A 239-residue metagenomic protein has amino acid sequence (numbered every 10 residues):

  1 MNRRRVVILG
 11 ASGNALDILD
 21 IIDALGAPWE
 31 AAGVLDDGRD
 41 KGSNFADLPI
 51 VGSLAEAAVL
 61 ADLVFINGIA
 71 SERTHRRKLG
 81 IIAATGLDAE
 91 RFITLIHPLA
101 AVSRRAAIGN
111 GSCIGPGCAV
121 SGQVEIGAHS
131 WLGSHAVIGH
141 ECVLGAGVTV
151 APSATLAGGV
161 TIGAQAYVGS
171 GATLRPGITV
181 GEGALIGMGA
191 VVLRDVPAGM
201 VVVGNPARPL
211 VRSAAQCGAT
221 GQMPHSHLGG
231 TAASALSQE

Functional and structural regions predicted by a protein language model:
N2-I69: A solvent-exposed beta-alpha-beta segment
L16-D20, R76, R194, V211: Alpha-helical elements of the RecA-like P-loop NTPase motor core of helicases
D20, L79, A83, A190: Active-site phosphate/pyrophosphate- and oxyanion-stabilizing loops and adjacent acidic/basic residues in soluble
I21, G199, S213-Q216: Residue-level signal for well-ordered alpha-helical positions
N44-A46, R104-A106, R212-A214: Short, well-ordered secondary-structure micro-motifs
V51-A107, G111-V120: Compact structured core domains
T94-L210: Structural signal for interior beta-strand "rungs" in well-ordered beta-sheet cores of soluble enzyme domains
G204-E239: …primarily DNA-binding HTH/wHTH and HhH modules…
